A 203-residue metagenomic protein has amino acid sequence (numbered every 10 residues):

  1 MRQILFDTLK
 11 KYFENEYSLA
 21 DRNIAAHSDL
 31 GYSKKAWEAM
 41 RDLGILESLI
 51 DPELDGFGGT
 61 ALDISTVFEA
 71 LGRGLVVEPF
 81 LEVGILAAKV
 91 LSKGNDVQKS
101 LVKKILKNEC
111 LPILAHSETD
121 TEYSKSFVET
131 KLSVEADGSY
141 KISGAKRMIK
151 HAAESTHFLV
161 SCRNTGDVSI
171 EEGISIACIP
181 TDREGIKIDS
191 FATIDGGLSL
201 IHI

Functional and structural regions predicted by a protein language model:
M1-L81: Amphipathic, small/basic residue-rich leader segments at the start of a protein or domain
V76-D96, A136: N-terminal glycine-rich flavin-associated loop
E78-L86, E109-P112, K146, K150-H157: FAD-binding core of FAD-dependent oxidoreductases, characterized by glycine-rich FAD pyrophosphate-binding loops
F80, D120-Y123, M148-K150, D167-V168 (+1 more regions): Short Gly/Pro-enriched turn/cap motifs at secondary-structure boundaries
K89, G94-I113: A generic, well-ordered mixed alpha/beta core segment in the N-terminal half of proteins
N108-T119, V160: A short, Trp-centered hydrophobic/proline-enriched beta-strand micro-motif
K125-S133, D182-I201: Flexible, small-/acidic-enriched active-site or ligand-binding loops
S139, S143-K187: A short core secondary-structure module
